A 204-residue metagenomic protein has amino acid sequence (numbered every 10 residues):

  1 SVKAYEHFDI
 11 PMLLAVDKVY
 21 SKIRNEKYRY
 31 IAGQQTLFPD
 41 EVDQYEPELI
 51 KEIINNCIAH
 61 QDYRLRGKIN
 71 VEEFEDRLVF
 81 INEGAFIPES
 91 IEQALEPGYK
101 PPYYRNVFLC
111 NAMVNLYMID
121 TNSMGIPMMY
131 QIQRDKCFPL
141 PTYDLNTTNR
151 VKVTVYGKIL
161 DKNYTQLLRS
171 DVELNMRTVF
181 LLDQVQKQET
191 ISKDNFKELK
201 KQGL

Functional and structural regions predicted by a protein language model:
S1-L204: C-terminal regulatory or interaction extensions
